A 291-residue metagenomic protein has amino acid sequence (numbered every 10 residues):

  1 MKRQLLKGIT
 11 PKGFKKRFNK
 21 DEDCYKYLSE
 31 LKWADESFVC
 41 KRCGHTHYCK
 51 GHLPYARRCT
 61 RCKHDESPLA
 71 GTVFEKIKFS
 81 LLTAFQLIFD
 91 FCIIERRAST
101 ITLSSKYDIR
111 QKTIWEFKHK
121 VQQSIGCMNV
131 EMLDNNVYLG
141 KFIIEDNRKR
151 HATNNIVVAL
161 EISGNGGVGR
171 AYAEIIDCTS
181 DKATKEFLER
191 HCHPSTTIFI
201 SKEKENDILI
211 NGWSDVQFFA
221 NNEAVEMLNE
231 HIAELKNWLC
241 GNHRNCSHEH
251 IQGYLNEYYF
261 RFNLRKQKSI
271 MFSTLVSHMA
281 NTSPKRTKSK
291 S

Functional and structural regions predicted by a protein language model:
M1-S291: Residue-level recognition of single "structural anchor" positions that define or cap local secondary structure
